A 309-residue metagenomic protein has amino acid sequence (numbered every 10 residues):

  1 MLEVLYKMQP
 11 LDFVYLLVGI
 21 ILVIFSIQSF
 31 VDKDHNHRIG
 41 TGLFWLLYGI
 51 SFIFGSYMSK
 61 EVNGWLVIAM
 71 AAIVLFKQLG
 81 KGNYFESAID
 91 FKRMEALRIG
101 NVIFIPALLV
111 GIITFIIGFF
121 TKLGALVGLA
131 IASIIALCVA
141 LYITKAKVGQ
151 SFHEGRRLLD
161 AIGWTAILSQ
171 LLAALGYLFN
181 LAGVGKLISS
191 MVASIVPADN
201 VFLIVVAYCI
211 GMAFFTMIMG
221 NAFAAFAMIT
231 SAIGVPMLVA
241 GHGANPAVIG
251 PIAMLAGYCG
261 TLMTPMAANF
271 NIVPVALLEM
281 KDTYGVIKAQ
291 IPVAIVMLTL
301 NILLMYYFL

Functional and structural regions predicted by a protein language model:
L11-V31, H37-A88: Transmembrane-helix bundle segments that line or gate the permeation/cavity pathway in multi-pass membrane proteins
L22-D32, G257-L309: Juxtamembrane and boundary regions of transmembrane helices in multi-pass small-molecule transporters and channels
M58-F152: Long, mid-chain structured domain cores
G64, G124-S133, Q150-V184: Core transmembrane alpha-helical segments of multi-pass membrane transporters/permeases
G183-F202, G241: Membrane-interface interhelical connector segments
V196-P236: Hydrophobic alpha-helical transmembrane segments of multi-pass integral membrane proteins, predominantly secondary
F202-F215, H242-M263: Alpha-helical transmembrane segments of multi-pass membrane proteins
A224-M237, A267-E279: Re-entrant/interfacial helical elements at transmembrane boundaries that shape and gate the permeation pathway
